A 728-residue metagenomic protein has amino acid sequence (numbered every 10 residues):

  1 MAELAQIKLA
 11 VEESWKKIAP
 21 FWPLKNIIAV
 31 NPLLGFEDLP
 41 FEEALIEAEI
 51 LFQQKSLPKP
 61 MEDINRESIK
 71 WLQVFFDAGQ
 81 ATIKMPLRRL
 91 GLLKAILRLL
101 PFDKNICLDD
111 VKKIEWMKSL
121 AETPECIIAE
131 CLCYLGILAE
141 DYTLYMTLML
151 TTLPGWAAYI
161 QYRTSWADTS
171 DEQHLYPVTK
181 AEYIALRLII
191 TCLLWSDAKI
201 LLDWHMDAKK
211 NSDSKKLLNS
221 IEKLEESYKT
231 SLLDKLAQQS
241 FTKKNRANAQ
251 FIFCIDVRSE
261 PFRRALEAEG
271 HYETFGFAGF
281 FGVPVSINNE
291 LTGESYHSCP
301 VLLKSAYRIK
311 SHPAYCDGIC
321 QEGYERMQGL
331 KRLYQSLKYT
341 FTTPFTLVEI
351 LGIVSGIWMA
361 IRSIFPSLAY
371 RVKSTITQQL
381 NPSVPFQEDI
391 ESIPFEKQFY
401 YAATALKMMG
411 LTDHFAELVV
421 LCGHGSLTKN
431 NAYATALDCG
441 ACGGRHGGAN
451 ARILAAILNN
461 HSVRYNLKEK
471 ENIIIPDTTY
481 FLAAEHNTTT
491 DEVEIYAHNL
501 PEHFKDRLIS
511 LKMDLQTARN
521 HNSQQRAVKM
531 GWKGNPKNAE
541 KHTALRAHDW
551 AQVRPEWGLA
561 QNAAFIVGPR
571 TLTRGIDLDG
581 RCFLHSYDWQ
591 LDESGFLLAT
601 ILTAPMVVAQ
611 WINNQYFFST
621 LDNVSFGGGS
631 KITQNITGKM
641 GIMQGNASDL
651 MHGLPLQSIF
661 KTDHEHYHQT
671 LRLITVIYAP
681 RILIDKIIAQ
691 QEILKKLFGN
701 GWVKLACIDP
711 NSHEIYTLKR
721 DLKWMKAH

Functional and structural regions predicted by a protein language model:
A2-S119, C126-C133, Y142, A167 (+2 more regions): Long, compositionally biased intrinsically disordered regions
A29-S392: N-terminal extension/subdomain marker
Y228, K244, V257-F262, Y272 (+4 more regions): Short, glycine/acidic-rich beta->alpha junctions
Q238-T242, A268, A405-G410, E417 (+2 more regions): Generic recognition of flexible, low-complexity loop/linker segments
I255, V283, C422-G423, I566-G568: Generic beta-strand/beta-sheet core signal
Y272-Y296, P300-I319, L380-L418, G423-K505 (+2 more regions): Catalytic or ion-translocation cores adjacent to nucleophile or general acid/base/metal-coordination motifs in diverse
S298-L303, E325-K331, H424, R464-K470 (+4 more regions): A general structural signal for short secondary-structure boundary/capping elements
A360-F399, A483-A544, C582: Active-site/substrate-binding loop(s) of hydrolase catalytic cores
